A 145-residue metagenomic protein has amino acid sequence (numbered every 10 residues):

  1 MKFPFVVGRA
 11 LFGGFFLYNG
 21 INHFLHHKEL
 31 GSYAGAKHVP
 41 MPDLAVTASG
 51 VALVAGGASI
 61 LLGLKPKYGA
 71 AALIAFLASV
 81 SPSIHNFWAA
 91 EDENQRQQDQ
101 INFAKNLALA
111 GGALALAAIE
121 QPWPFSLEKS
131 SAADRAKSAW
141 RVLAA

Functional and structural regions predicted by a protein language model:
M1-L25, A48-S49, L62-A145: Extended, low-polarity transmembrane helix blocks
F16, L30, G56-G57, I74: Hydrophobic/aromatic residues in alpha-helical transmembrane segments
H27-P40: Short juxtamembrane and helix-loop transition motifs at transmembrane-helix boundaries in membrane proteins
G31-A34, V51, F87-W88: N-terminal start-of-chain detector that recognizes signal peptides and the immediate post-cleavage beginning
M41-A45: Membrane-interfacial loop-to-helix junctions in multi-pass transporters
G50-S59: Hydrophobic, membrane-inserted alpha-helices
